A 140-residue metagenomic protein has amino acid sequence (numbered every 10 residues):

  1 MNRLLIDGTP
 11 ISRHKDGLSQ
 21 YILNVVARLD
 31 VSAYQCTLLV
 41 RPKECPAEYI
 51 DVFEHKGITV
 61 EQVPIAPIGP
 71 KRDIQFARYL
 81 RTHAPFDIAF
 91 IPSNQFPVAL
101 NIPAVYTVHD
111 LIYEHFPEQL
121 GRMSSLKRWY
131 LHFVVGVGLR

Functional and structural regions predicted by a protein language model:
M1-R140: Carbohydrate transferase catalytic cores enriched for Leloir-type hexosyltransferases
